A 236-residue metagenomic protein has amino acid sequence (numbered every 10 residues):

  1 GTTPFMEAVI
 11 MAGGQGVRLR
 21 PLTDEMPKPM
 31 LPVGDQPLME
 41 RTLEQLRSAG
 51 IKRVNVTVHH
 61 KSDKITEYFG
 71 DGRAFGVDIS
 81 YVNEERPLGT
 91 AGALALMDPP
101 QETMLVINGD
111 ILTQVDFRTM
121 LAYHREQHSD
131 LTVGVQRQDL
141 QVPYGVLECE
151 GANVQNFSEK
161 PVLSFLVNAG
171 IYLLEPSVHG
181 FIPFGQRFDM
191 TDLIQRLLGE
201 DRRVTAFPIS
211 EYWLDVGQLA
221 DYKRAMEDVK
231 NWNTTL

Functional and structural regions predicted by a protein language model:
T2-D63: N-terminal glycine-rich phosphate-binding loop and ensuing alpha1 helix
E7-V9, R53-N55, S80, L105 (+2 more regions): A structural signal for isolated positions on well-ordered beta-strands in alpha/beta enzyme cores
M30, V146-C149, I194, A206: A structural signal for short hydrophobic beta-strand segments in well-ordered beta-sheet cores
E40, A91, T191: Glycine-rich phosphate-binding loop at the start of an alpha helix
T66, D71-G151, P176, P183: Conserved beta-loop-beta/alpha segment of the NTase-like Rossmann-fold superfamily that binds/positions NTPs
M104-L105, L112, R118-R125, Q138-Q141 (+1 more regions): Catalytic-core segments of class I nucleotidyltransferases/pyrophosphorylases that form NMP-activated intermediates
